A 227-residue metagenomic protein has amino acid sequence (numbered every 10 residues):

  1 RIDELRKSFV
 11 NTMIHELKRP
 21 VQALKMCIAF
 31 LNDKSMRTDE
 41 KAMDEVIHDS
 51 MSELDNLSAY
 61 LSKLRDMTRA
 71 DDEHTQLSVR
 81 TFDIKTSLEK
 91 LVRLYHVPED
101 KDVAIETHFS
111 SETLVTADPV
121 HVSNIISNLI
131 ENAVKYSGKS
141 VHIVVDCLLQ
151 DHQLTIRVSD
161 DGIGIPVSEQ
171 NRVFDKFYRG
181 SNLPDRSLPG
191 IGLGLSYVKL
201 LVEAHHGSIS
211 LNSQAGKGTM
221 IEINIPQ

Functional and structural regions predicted by a protein language model:
S50-L57: Short alpha-helical segment of the dimerization/phosphotransfer core of two-component systems
D72-L77, L114-A117: Conserved micro-motifs of the catalytic ATP-binding
S78-T81, D102-T113, L148: Conserved catalytic submotifs in the C-terminal HATPase_c
A133-V134: Short helix-loop "hinge" at the ATP-lid/N-box region of the Bergerat-fold HATPase_c
S140-H152: Short beta-strand/loop element within the Bergerat-fold HATPase_c
I165-R179: Short conserved segment of the HATPase_c
H206-G207: Conserved glycine-rich
